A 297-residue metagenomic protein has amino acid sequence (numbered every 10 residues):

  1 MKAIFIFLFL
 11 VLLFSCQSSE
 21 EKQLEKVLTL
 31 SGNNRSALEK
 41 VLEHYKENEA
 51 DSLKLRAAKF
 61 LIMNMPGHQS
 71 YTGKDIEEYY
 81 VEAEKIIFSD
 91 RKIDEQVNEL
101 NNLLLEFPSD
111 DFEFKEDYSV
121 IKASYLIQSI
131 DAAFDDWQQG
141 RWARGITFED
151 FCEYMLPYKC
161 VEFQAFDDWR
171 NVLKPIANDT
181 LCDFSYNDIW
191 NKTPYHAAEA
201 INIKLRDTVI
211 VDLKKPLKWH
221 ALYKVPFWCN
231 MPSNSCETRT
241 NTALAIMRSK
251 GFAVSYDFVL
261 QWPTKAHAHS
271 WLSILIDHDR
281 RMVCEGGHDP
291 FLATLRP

Functional and structural regions predicted by a protein language model:
M1-Q23: Bacterial Sec-dependent N-terminal signal peptides
C16-D207, S249, H278-R281, P297: N-terminal accessory/pre-domain segments preceding catalytic cores
Q23-G32, H44-E49, F184-K204, L213-P226 (+1 more regions): Hydrophobic/aromatic-rich core segments of domains that either
